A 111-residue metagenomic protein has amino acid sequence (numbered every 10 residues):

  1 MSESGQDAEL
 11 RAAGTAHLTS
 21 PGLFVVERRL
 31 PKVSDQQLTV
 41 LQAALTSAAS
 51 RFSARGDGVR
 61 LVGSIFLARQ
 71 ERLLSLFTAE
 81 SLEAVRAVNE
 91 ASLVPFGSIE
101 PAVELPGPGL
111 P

Functional and structural regions predicted by a protein language model:
M1-A54, L67, G107-P111: Short S/T/G/P-rich N-terminal loop/turn motif that feeds into the first structured element of a domain
V25-R28, V62-N89: Short, well-ordered beta-strand segments in beta-rich or mixed alpha/beta enzyme and ligand-binding folds
G56-G58, L93: Glycine-centered loop/turn motif at secondary-structure junctions
G58-S64, S98: A short linear hydrophobic-aromatic micro-motif
A79-L105: An amphipathic, aromatic/His-enriched active-site/gating alpha helix that lines ligand/cofactor pockets
